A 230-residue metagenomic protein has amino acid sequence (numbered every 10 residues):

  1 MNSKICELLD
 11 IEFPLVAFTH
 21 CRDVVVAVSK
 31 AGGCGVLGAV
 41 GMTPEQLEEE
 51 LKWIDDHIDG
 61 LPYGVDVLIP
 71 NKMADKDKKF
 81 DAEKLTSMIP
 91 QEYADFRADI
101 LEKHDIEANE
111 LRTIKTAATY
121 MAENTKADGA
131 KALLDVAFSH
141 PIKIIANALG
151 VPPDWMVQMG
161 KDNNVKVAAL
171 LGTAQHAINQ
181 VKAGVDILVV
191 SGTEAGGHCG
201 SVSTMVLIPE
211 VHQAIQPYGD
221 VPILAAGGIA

Functional and structural regions predicted by a protein language model:
M1-G219: Active-site entrance/lid segments in N-terminal catalytic domains of soluble metabolic enzymes
S191, V221-A230: Glycine-rich adenosine-cofactor-binding loop
